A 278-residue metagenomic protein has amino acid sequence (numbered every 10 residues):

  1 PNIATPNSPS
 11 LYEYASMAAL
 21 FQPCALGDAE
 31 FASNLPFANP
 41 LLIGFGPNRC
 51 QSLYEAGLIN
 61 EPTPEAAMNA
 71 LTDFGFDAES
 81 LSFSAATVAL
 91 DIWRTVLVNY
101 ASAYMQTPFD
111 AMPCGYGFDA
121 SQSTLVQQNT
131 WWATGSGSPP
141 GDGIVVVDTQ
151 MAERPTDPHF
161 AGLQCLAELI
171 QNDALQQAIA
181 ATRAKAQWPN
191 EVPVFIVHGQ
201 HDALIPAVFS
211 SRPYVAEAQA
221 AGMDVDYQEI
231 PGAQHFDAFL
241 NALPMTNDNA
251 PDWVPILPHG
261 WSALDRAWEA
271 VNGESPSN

Functional and structural regions predicted by a protein language model:
P1-N278: C-terminal His-loop and adjacent cap/lid subdomain of alpha/beta-hydrolase
